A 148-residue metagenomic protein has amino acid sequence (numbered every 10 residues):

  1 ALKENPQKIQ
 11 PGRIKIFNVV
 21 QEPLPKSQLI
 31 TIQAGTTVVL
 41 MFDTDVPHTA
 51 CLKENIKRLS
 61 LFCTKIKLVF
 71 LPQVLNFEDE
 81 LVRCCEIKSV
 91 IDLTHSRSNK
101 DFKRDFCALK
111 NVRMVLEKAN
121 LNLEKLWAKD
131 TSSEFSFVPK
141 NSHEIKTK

Functional and structural regions predicted by a protein language model:
K3-P11, P23-V39, V46-K148: C-terminal accessory helical subdomains adjacent to catalytic cores in phosphodiester- and nucleotide-handling enzymes
F17-Q21: Conserved helicase motor
